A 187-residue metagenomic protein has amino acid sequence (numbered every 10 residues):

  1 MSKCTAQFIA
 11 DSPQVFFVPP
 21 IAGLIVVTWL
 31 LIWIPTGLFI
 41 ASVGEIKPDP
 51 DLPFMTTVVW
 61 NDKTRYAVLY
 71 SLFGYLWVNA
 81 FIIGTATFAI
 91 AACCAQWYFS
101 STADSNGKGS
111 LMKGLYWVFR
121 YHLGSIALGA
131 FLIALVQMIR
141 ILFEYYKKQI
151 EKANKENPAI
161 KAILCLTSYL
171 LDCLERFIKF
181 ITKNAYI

Functional and structural regions predicted by a protein language model:
M1-I187: Hydrophobic alpha-helical membrane segments
